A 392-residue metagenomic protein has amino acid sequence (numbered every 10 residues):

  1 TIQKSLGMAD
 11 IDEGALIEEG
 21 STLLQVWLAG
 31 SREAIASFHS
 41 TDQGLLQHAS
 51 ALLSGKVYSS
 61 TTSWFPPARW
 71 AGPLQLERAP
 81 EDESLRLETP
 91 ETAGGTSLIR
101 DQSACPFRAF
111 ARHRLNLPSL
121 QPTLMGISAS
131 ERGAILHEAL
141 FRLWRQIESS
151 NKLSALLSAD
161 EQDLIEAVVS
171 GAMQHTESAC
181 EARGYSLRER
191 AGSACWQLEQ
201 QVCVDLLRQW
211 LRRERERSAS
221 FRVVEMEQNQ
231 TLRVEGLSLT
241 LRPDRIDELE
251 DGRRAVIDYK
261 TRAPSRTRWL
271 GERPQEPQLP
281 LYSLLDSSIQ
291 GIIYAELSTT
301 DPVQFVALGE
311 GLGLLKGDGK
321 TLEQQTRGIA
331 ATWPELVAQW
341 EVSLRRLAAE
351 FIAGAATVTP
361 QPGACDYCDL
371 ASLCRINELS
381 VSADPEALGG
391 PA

Functional and structural regions predicted by a protein language model:
T1-A392: Anion-coordinating catalytic cores for phosphoryl-, nucleotidyl-, and glycosidic chemistry
